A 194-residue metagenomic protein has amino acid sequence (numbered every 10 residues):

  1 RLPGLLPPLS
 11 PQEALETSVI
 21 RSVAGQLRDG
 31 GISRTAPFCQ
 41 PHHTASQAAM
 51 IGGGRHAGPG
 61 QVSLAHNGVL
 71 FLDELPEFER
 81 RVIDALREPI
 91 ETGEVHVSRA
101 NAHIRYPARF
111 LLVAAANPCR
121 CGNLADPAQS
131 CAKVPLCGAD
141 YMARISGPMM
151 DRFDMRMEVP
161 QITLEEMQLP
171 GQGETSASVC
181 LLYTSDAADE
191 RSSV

Functional and structural regions predicted by a protein language model:
R1-Q26: Walker A/P-loop
P7, R21, P76-E77, A102-R105 (+2 more regions): Conserved nucleotide-binding/hydrolysis micro-motifs of P-loop NTPases
P41-V62: Short glycine-rich substrate-engagement loop in P-loop NTPases that contacts/grips substrate
G58, S63-N67, V97-P118, Q129 (+1 more regions): AAA+/SF3 P-loop NTPase mechanochemical coupling elements
P59-I90, N123-D126, P148-M149, L164: Conserved AAA+/SF3 P-loop NTPase catalytic/coupling segment centered on the Walker-B
D84-A102: Conserved catalytic/switch belt of AAA+ P-loop NTPases
L124-L182: Conserved AAA+ ATPase core "coupling" helix
Y183-E190: Conserved small/polar residues in nucleotide/adenosyl-binding loops
